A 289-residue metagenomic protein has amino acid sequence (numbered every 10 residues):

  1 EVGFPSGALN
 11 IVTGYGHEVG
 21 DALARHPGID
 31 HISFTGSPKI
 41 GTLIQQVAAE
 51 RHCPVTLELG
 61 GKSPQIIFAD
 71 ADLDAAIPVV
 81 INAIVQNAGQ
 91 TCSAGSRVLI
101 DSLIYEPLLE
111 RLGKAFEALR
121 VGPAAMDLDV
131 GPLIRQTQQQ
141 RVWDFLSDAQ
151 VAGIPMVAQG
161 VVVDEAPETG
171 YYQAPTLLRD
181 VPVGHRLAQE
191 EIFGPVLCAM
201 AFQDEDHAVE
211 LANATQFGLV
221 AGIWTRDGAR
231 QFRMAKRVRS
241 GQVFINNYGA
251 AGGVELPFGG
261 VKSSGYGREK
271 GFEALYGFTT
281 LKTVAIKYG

Functional and structural regions predicted by a protein language model:
E1-G20: PLP-dependent aminotransferase-like
V12-Y15, T35, T225, N246: Conserved residues at the C-terminal ends of beta-strands
Y15-A22, G36-L43, V47: Beta-loop-alpha module in the N-terminal Rossmann-like domain of NAD(P)-dependent dehydrogenases, especially those
G16-V19, G61, Q203-E205: Short helix-initiation/N-cap motifs at beta->coil->alpha
A22-L23, V79, L211, M234: CheY-like receiver
A24, L43-V47, E110-R111, A235-K236 (+1 more regions): Short amphipathic alpha-helical segments
I29, I66, R120, E165 (+1 more regions): Conserved C-terminal structural/oligomerization subdomain of aldehyde/semialdehyde dehydrogenase
H31, K39-P182, D206, I245: ALDH superfamily catalytic-core signature
